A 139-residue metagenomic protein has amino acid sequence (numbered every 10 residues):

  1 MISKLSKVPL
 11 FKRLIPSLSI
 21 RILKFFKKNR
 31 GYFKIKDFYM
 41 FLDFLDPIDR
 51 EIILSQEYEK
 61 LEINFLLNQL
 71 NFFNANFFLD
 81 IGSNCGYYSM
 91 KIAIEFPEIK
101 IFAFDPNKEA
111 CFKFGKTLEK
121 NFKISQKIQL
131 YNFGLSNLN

Functional and structural regions predicted by a protein language model:
M1-N139: Phosphate/nucleotide-binding beta-alpha loop and adjacent structural elements of enzyme active sites
